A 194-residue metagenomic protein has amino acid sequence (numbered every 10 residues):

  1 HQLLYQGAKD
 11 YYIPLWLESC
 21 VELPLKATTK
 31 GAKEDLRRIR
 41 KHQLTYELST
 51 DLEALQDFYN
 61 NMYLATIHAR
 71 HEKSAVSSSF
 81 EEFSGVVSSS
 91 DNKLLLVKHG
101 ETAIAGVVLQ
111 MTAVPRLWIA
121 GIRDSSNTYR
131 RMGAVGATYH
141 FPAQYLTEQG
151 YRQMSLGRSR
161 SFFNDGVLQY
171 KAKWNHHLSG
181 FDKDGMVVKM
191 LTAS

Functional and structural regions predicted by a protein language model:
H1-K41, S159-S194: Terminal substrate-recognition subdomain of acyl/acetyltransferases
Y5-R130: A conserved beta-strand-loop-helix scaffold within acyl/acetyltransferase catalytic domains
L95-A193: Aromatic (often tryptophan-rich) hydrophobic motifs at membrane interfaces
